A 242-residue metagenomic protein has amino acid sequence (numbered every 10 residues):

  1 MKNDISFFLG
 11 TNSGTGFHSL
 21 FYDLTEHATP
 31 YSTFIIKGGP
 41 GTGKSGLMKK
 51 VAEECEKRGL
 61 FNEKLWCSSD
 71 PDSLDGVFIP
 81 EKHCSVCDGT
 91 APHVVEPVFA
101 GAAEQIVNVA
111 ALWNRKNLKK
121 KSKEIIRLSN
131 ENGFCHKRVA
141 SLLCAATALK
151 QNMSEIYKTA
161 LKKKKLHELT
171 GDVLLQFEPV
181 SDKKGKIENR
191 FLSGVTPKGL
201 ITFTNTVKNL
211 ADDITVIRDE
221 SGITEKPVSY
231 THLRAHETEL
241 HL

Functional and structural regions predicted by a protein language model:
M1-F21, V180-T204: N-terminal pre-Walker A segment at the start of P-loop NTPase domains
L24-P30, N205-D212: Phosphate-binding P-loop
I36, I217: Hydrophobic anchor at the beta1->P-loop junction of P-loop NTPases
P40, S221: The conserved Walker
K44, E225: Conserved lysine of the Walker
L47: Hydrophobic positions on the alpha1 helix immediately C-terminal to the Walker A/P-loop
C67, V77-P80, S85, G89-V180: Replace "adjacent to P-loop NTPase cores in ATP/GTP-dependent enzymes" with "adjacent to NTP-binding cores
T231-T238: Conserved small/polar residues in nucleotide/adenosyl-binding loops
